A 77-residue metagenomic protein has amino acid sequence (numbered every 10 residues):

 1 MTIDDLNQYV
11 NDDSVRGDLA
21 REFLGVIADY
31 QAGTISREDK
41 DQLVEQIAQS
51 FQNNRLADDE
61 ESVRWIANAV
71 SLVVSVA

Functional and structural regions predicted by a protein language model:
M1-I35: Membrane-active, amphipathic/fusogenic segments and juxtamembrane/transmembrane anchors that bind or insert into lipid
L6, A20-F23, V44, V63 (+1 more regions): Generic L/I/V-rich hydrophobic alpha-helical segments across diverse proteins
F23-A57: Membrane-active amphipathic alpha-helices
Q49-A77: Membrane-inserting effector segments that mediate pore formation, membrane fusion, or transient membrane insertion
